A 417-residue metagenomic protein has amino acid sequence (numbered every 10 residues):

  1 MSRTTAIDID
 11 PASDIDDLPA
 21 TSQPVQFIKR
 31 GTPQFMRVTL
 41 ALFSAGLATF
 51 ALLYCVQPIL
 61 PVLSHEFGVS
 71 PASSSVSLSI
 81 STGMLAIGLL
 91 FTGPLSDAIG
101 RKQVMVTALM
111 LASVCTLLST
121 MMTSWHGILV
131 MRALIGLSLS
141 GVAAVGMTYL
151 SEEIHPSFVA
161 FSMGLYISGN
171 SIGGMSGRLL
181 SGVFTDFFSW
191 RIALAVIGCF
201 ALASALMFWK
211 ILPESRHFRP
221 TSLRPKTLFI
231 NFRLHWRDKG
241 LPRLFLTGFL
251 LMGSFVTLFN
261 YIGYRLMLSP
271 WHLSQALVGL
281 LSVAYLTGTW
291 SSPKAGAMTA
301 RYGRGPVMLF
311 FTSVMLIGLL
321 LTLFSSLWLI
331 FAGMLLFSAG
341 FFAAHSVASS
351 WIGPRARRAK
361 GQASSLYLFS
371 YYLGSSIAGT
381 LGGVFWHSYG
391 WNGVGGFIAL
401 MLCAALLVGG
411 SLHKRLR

Functional and structural regions predicted by a protein language model:
S22-T32, P213-F245: Juxtamembrane intracellular "pre-TM" segments in multi-pass secondary transporters
G68, G100, M121-G127, H155 (+1 more regions): Helix-breaking motifs and short loop linkers at transmembrane-helix boundaries and internal kinks in secondary membrane
I87-W125: Conserved MFS/SLC helix-loop-helix module at the cytosolic interface between two early adjacent transmembrane helices
L111, C115, H126-L134, W328-L336: Paired small-residue
G127, P156, L165-K210: Helix-loop-helix hairpin linking two adjacent transmembrane segments in secondary transporters
M131-I172: Cytoplasmic helix-loop-helix junction between adjacent transmembrane helices in 12-TM secondary transporters
G305-A348: C-terminal transmembrane helical hairpin of 12-TM major facilitator-type secondary transporters
